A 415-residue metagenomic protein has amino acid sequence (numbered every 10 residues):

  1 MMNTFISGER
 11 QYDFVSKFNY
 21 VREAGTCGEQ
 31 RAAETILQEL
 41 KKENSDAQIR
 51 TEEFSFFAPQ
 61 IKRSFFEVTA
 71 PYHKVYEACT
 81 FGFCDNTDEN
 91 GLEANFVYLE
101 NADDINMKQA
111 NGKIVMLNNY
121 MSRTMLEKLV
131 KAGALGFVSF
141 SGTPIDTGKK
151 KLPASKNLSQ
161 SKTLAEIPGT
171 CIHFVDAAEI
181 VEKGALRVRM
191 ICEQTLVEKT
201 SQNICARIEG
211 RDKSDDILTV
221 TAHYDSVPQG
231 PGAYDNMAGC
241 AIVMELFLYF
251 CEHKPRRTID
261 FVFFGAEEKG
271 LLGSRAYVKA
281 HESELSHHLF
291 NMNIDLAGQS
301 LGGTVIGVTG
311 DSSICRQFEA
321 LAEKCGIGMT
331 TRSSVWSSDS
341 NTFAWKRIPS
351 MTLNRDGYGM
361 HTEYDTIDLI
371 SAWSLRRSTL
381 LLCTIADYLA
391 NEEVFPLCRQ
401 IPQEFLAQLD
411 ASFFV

Functional and structural regions predicted by a protein language model:
M1-F5, N19-G28, L37, M116-Y120 (+6 more regions): Second-shell loop/turn segments in exported
M1-G28, E43, E52, I145-K150 (+4 more regions): N-terminal capping segment at the start of a domain
F5-G8, D13-N111: Noncatalytic luminal/extracellular "stalk/propeptide" segments of secretory-pathway proteins
L40-K41, N119-Y120, I204, D216 (+2 more regions): Alpha-helical metal-binding/catalytic segments enriched in His/Glu/Asp
V75-K162, E166-P168, M329: Extracellular/luminal Protease-associated
F83-M107, P153-A233, L248, R256-T258: Soluble metallo-hydrolase cores and metallopeptidase-like ectodomains found primarily in the secretory/periplasmic
P228, P255, F264-Y358, E363: Metal-dependent peptidase/peptidase-like ectodomains
L248, G359-V415: His/Asp/Glu-rich mid-to-C-terminal helical/loop segments that flank catalytic regions of hydrolases
